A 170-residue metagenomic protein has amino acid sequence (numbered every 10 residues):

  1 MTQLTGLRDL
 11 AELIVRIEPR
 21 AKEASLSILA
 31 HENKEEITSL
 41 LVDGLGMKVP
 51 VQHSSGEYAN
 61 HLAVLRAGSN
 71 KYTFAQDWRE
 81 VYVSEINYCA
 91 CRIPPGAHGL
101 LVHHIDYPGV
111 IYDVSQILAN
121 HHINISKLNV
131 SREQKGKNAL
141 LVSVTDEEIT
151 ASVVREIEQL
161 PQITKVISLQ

Functional and structural regions predicted by a protein language model:
M1-Q170: A conserved regulatory-domain signal marking ACT and ACT-like small-molecule sensing domains and adjacent regulatory
